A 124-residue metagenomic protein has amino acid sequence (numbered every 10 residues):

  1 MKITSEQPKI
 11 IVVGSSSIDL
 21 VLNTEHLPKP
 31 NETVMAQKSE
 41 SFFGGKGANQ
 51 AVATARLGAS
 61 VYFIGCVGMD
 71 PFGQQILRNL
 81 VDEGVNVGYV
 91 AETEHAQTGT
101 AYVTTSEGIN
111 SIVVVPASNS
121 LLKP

Functional and structural regions predicted by a protein language model:
M1-C66, P71-Q74: Glycine-rich phosphate/adenosyl-contacting loop at the front of the ribokinase-like
Q7, E32-V34, R56-P124: Conserved N-terminal subdomain of the carbohydrate kinase-like
